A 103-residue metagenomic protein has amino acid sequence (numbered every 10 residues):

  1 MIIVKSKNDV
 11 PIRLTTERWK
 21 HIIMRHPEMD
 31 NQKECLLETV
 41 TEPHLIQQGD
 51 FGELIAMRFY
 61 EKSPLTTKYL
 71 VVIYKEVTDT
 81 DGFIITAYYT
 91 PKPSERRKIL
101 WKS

Functional and structural regions predicted by a protein language model:
M1-S103: Ribonuclease/tRNase effector modules and their secretory precursors
